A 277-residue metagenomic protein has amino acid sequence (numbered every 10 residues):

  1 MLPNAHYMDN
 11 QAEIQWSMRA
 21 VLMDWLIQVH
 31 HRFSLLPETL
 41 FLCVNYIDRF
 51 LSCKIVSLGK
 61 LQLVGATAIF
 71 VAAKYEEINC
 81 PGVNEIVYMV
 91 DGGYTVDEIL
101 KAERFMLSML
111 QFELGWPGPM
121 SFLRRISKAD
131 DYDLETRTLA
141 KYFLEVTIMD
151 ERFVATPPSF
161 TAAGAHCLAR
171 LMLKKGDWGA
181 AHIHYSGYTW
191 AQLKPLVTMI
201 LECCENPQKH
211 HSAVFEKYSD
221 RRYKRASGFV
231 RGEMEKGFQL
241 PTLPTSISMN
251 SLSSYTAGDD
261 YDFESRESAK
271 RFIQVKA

Functional and structural regions predicted by a protein language model:
M1-A66, F70-A277: Acidic, serine/threonine-rich low-complexity regulatory regions at protein termini of eukaryotic cell-cycle
